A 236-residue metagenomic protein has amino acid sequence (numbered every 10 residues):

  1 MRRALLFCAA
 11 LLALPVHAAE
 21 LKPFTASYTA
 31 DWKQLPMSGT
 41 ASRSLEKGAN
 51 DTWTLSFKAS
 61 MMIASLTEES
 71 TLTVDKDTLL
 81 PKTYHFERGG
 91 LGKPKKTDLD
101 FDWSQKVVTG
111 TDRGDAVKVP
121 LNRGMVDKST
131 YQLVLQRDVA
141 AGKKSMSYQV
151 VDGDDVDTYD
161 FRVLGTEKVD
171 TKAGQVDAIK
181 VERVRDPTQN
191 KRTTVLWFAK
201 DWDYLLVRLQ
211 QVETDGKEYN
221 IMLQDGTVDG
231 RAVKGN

Functional and structural regions predicted by a protein language model:
M1-A4: Positively charged n-region of N-terminal signal peptides that target proteins for export
L6-F7, V212: General helical structural elements
C8-A9, V134: A periodicity- and composition-biased signal for non-globular, repetitive helical segments
A9-A18: Hydrophobic h-region of N-terminal signal peptides that target proteins for export in Gram-negative bacteria
A19-W103, A140-N236: Acidic, serine/threonine-rich low-complexity disordered tracts
P94-A140: Hydrophobic, well-structured mid-protein blocks that either form specific transmembrane helices
